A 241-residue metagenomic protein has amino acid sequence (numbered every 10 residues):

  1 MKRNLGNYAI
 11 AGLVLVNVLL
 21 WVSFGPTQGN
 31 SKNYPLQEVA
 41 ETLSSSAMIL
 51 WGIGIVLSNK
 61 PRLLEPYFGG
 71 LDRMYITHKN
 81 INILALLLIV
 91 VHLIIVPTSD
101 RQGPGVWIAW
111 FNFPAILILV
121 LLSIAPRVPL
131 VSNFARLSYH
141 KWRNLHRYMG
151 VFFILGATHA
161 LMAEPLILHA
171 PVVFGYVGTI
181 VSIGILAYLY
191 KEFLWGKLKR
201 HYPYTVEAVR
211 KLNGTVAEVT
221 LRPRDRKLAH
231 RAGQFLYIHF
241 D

Functional and structural regions predicted by a protein language model:
M1-D241: FNR-like FAD-binding dehydrogenase module
